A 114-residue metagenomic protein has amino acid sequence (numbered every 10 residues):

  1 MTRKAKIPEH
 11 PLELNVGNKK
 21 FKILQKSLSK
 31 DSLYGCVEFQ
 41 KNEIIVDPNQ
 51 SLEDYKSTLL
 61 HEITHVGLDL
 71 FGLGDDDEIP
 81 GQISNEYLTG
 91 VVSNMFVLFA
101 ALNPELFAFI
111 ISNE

Functional and structural regions predicted by a protein language model:
M1-D54, L70-E114: Metalloprotease/metallohydrolase-associated module, dominated by Zn2+-dependent proteases
S57-D69: Active-site recognition of the HExxH zinc-binding catalytic motif
